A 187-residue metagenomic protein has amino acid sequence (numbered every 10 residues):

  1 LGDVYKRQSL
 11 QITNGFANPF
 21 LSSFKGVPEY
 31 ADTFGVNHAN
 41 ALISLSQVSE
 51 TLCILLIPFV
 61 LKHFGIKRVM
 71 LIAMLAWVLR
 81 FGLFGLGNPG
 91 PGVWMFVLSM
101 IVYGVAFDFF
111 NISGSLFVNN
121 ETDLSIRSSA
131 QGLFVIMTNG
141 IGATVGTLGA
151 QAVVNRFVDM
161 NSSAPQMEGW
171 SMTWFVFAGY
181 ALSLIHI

Functional and structural regions predicted by a protein language model:
L1-Y5, I187: Short, small-residue-biased leader/transition segments that mark boundaries at the very start of proteins
L10-G26: Helix-loop boundary and gating motifs at the non-cytosolic
V27-Q47, M95, M172: Loop-to-transmembrane helix entry
V36, L124-V135: Loop-to-transmembrane helix entry/capping segments in MFS-fold secondary transporters and related SLC/MFSD carriers
C53-I66, V154: Helix-to-loop junctions at the C-terminal end of transmembrane segments in multipass secondary transporters
A76-P89: C-terminal ends and interior cores of transmembrane alpha-helices in multi-pass membrane transporters/permeases
F109-T122: Intracellular juxtamembrane helix-capping segments at the cytosolic ends of symmetry-related transmembrane helices
A152-Y180: A membrane-interface helix-boundary motif in multi-pass transporters
